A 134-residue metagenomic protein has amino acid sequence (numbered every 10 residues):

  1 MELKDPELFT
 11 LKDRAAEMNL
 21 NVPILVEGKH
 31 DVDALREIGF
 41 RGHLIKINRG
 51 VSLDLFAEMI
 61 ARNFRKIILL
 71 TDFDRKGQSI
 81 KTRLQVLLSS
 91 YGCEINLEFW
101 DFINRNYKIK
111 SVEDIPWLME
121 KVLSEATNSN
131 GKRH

Functional and structural regions predicted by a protein language model:
M1-P23, K29, F56: Phosphate-handling DNA/RNA-contact segment within nucleic-acid enzymes
I24-L25, Q78: Short alpha-helix boundary/capping motifs
G28-K29, G50: Alpha-helix N-cap/helix-start capping motif
A34-I38, H43, I47-H134: TOPRIM fold recognition
